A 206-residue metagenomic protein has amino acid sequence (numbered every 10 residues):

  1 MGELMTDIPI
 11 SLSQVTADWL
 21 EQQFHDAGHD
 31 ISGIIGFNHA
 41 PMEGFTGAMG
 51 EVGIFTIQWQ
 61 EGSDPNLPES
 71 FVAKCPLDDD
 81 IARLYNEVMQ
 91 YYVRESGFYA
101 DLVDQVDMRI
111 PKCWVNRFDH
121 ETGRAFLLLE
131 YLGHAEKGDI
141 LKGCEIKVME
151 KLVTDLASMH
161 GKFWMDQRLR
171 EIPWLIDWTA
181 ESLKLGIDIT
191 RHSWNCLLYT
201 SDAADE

Functional and structural regions predicted by a protein language model:
M1-G47, Q60-P68: Regulatory N- and C-terminal appendages and interdomain linkers associated with kinase/kinase-like NTP transferase
G50, D205: Short, flexible micro-motifs
E51, Q58-E61, P65-D188: Conserved ATP-binding subdomain of kinase catalytic cores across diverse folds
Y199-A204: Conserved small/polar residues in nucleotide/adenosyl-binding loops
